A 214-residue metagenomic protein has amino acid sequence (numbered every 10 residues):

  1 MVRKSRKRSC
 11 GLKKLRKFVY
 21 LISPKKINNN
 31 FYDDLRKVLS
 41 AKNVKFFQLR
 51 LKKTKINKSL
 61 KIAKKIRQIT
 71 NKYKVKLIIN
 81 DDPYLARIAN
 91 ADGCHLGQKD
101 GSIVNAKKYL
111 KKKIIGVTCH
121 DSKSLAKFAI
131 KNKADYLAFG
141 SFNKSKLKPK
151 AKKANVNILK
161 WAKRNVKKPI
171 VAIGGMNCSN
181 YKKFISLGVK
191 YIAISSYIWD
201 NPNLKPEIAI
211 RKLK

Functional and structural regions predicted by a protein language model:
L15-D33, I114-D121, V171-A172, M176: Active-site mouth loops of central-metabolism enzymes
K25, L51, Q98, C119-D121 (+3 more regions): Short secondary-structure boundary segments
R36-R50, N132: Catalytic domains of carbohydrate-active enzymes, especially glycoside hydrolases
V38, L77-D92, D121-A134, K163-A172 (+2 more regions): Catalytic cores of alpha/beta
F46-Q48, I78, H95, G116 (+2 more regions): Conserved beta-strand positions in the central sheet of alpha/beta enzyme cores
F46-Y109: N-terminal active-site wall of soluble small-molecule enzyme domains
L60-I79, N105-S122, A151-G175, R211-K214: Alpha-helix-loop-beta-strand connector modules within alpha/beta enzyme cores
Q98-A106, A138-K150, Y181-K214: Glycine-rich phosphate-binding active-site loops on the catalytic face of alpha/beta enzymes
